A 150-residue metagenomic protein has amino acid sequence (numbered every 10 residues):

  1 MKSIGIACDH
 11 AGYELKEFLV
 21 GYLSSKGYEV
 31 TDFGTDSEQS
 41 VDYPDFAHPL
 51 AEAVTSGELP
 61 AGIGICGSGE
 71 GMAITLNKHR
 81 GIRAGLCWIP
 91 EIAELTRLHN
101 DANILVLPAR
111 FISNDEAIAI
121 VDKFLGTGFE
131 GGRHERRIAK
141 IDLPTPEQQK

Functional and structural regions predicted by a protein language model:
M1-I4: Extreme N-terminal starter segment of soluble prokaryotic enzymes
I6-S25: Glycine-rich phosphate/diphosphate-binding loop of Rossmann-like nucleotide-binding domains
A7, A11-G12, P90-K150: C-terminal binding/interaction regions
C8, T31-F33, L86: General beta-strand structural signal in soluble alpha/beta enzymes
E29-S40: A short beta-strand-loop structural module common to alpha/beta enzyme folds
F46-G64, S68: Short, structured active-site "lid" loops
G64-I65, E70-R110: Mid-chain, well-packed structural core segment of small domains
